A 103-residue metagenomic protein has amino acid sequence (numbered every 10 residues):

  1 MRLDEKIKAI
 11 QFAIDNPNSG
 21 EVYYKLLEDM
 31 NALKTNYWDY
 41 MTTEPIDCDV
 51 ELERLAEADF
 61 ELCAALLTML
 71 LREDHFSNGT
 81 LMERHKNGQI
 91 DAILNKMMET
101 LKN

Functional and structural regions predicted by a protein language model:
M1-M41: Short terminal alpha-helical segments
L3, G88-M97: Repeat-associated, polar segments at repeat-unit boundaries in modular proteins
L3-K6, L55-E73: Short amphipathic alpha-helical heptad-repeat segments
I14-L26, R54-E57, L71-R84, K102-N103: Charged, low-complexity interaction regions
L27, M41-R54: Extended non-catalytic scaffold regions that mediate assembly and binding in large macromolecular machines
N31, W38-I46, A64-T68: Amphipathic alpha-helical repeat scaffolds of TPR domains
A58-A65, L81-G88, A92: Residues within HEAT/ARM-like alpha-solenoid scaffolds
